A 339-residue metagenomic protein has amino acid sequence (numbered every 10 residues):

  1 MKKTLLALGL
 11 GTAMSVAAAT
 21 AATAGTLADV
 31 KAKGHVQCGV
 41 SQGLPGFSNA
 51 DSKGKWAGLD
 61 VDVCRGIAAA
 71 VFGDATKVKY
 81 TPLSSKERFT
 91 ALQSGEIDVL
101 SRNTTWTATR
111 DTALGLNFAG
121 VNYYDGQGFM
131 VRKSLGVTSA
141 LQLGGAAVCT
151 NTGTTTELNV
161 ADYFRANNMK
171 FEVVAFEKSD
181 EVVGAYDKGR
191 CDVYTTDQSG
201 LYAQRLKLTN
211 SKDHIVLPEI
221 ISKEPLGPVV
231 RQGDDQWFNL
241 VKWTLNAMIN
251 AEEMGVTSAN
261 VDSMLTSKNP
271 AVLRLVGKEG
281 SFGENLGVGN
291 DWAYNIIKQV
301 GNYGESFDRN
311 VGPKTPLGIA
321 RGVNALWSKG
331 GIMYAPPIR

Functional and structural regions predicted by a protein language model:
A7-A17: Bacterial N-terminal signal peptides
V16-A24: Sec/Tat signal peptide C-region and signal peptidase I cleavage site
A24, K31-S101, L286-V288, I296-Q299 (+3 more regions): Extracytoplasmic small-molecule ligand-binding "clamshell" domains of the periplasmic binding protein/Venus flytrap
A28, V61-A69, T90, S94 (+6 more regions): Solvent-exposed, polar/charged alpha-helical surfaces in well-ordered, non-transmembrane soluble domains, broadly
K31-A32, A68-T76, Q93-I97, T105 (+8 more regions): Sec-exported extracytoplasmic/periplasmic mature domains
Q37-G46, W56-V71, T105, D125-E181: Bilobed "Venus flytrap"/periplasmic-binding protein-like clamshell domains and structurally analogous long
D62-R65, A69-V71, S134-V137, L141 (+6 more regions): Extended ligand-binding regions for polar small-molecule ligands
R65, A69, G73, K77-Q142 (+3 more regions): Acidic, polar ligand-binding/catalytic clefts
